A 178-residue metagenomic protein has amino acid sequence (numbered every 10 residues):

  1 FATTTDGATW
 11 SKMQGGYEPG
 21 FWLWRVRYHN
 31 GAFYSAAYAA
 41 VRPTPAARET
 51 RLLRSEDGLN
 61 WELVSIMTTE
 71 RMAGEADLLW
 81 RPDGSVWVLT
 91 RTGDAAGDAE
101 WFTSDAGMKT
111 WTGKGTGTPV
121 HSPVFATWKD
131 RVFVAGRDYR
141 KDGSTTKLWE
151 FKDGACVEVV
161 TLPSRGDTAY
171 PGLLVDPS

Functional and structural regions predicted by a protein language model:
F1-D167, V175-S178: Beta-rich carbohydrate-recognition and catalytic domains
